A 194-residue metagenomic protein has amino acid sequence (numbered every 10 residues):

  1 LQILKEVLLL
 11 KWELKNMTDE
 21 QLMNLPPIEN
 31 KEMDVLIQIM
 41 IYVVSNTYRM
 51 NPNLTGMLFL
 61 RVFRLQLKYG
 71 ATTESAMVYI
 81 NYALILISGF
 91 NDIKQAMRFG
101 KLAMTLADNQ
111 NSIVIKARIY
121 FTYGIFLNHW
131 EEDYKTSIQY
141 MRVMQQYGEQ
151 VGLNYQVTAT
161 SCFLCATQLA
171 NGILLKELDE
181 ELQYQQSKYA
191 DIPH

Functional and structural regions predicted by a protein language model:
L1, L22-L25, F63-L67, K101-N111 (+3 more regions): Amphipathic alpha-helical segments of tetratricopeptide repeats
L1-M57, L169-Q183, S187-H194: Amphipathic helix-loop-helix modules that constitute alpha-helical solenoid scaffolds
Q2-I3, L8-L9, G56-V114: Carboxylate/His-rich catalytic cores and anion/metal-binding grooves
E6-L9, Q38-P52, E74-D92, A117-E131 (+1 more regions): Tandem amphipathic alpha-helical repeat scaffolds
E32, N51, G70-A71, D92 (+4 more regions): Short coil/turn linker motifs that delimit alpha-helical repeat modules in TPR/alpha-solenoid proteins
M57, R98, V114, T136-V143 (+4 more regions): Generic recognition of stable, solvent-exposed alpha-helical segments in well-folded globular domains
I93-A103, Q110, A117-Y147, V151 (+1 more regions): Conserved active-site neighborhood of enzyme catalytic/cofactor-binding cores
